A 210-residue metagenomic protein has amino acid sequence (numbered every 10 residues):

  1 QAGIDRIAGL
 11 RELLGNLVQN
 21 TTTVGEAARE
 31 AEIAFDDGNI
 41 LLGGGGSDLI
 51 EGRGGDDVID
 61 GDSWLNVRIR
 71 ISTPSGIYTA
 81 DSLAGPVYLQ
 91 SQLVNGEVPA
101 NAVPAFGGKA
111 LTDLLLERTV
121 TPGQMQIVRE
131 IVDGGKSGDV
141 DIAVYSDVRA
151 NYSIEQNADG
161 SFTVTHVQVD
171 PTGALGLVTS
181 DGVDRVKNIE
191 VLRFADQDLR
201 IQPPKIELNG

Functional and structural regions predicted by a protein language model:
Q1-N209: Acidic, glycine-rich low-complexity segments
